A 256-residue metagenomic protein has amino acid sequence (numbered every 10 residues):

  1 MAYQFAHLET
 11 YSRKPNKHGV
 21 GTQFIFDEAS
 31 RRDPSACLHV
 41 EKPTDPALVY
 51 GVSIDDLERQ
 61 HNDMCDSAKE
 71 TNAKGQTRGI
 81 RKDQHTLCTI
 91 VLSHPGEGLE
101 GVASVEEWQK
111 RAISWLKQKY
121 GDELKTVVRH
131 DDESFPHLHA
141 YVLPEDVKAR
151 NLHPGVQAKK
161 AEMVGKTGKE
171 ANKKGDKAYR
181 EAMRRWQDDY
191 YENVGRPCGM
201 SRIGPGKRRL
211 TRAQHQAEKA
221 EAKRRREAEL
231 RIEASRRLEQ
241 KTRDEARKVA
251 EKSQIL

Functional and structural regions predicted by a protein language model:
M1-L256: N-terminal nicking endonuclease/strand-transfer module with a His-rich metal-binding environment and a catalytic Tyr
